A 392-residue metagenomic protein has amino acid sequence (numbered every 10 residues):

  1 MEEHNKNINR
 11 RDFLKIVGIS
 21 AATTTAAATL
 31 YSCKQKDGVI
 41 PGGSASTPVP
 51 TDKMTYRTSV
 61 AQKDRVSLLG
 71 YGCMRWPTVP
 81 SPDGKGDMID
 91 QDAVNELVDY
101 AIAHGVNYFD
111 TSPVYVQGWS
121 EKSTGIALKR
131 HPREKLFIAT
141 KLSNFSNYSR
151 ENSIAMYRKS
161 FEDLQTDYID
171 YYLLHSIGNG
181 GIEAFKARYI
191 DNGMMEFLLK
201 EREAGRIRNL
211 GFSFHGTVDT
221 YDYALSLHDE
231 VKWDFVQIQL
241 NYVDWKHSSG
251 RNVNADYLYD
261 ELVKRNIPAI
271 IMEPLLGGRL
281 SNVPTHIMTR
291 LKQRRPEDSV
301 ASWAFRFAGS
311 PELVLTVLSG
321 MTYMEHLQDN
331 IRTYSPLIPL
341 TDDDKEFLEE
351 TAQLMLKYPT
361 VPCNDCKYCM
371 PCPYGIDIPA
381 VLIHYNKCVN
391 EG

Functional and structural regions predicted by a protein language model:
E2-L136, E196-E203: N-terminal binding-site loop/beta-alpha segment at the start of enzyme catalytic domains that lines or forms
A28, D37, S59, K232 (+1 more regions): Structured C-terminal cap/extension of enzyme domains
S59, Y71, F109, T124 (+7 more regions): Conserved, mostly hydrophobic/aromatic
R65, I102-Y108, P132, Q165-Y168 (+3 more regions): Short loop/turn motifs at secondary-structure junctions
Y71, T111, T140, Y171-L174 (+3 more regions): Conserved beta-strand positions
P80, N147-I270, L275, V283-M288 (+2 more regions): Glycine/proline-rich, positively charged, aromatic-decorated active-site loop/lid region on the catalytic face
Y108-Y115, R208-S213, T316-L318: Short catalytic-loop micro-motif centered on adjacent basic/acidic residues
S123-P132, L225-V236, M288-T289, I331-L337: Short, electropositive alpha-helical surface patch
